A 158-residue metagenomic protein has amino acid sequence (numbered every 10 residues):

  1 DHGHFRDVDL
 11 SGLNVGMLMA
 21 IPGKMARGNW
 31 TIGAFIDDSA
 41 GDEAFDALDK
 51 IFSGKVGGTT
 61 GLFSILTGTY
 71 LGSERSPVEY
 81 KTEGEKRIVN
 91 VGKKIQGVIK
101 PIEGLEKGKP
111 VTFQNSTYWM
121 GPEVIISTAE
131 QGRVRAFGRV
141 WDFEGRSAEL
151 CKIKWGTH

Functional and structural regions predicted by a protein language model:
D1-H2: N-terminal ordered "arm"
R6, R27, R75, R87 (+3 more regions): Arginine residue identity/basic-tract feature
D7-R27: A glycine-rich, hydrophobic loop/mini-helix early in the fold
L13-L18, Y70-G72, V134: Short amphipathic alpha-helical surface micro-motifs
A20-M25, A44-D46, G58, L62 (+3 more regions): Generic marker of "main functional regions" within proteins
W30, A34-G121: Charged linear interaction tracts used for macromolecular binding and regulation
I102-H158: Extended, charged low-complexity segments that frequently continue into or abut oligomerization scaffolds
